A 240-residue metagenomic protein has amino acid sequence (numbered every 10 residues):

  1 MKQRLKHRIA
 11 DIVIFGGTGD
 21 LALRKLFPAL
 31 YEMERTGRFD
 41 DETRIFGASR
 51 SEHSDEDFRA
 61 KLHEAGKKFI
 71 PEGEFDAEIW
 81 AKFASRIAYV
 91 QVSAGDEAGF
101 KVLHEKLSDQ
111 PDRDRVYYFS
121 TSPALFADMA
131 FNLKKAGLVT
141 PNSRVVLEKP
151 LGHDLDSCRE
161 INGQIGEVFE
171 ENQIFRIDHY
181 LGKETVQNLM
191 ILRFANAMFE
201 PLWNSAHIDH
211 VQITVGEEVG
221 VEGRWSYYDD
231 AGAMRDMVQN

Functional and structural regions predicted by a protein language model:
M1-L147, L151-N240: Secretory/organelle targeting and membrane-embedding segments
